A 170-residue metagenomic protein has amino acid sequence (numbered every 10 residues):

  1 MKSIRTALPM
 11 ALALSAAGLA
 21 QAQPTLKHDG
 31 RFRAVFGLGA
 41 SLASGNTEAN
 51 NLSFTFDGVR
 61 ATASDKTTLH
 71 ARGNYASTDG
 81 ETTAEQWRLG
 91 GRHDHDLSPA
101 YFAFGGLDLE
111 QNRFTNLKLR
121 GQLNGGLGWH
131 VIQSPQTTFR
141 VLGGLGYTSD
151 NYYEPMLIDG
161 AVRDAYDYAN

Functional and structural regions predicted by a protein language model:
A22-T25, R60-S64, H95-P99, G128-Q133 (+1 more regions): Outer-membrane beta-barrel proteins
K27-L42, D65-L69: Transmembrane beta-strand segments of Gram-negative outer membrane beta-barrel proteins
G30-F32, E48-L52, T83-W87, L119-L123 (+2 more regions): Residues that define the transmembrane beta-barrel architecture of outer-membrane proteins
F32, S64-L69, A100-A103, P135-F139: Repeated loop/turn-to-beta-strand initiation elements of outer-membrane beta-barrel proteins
F36-A40, F54-R60, G91-H95, G125-W129 (+2 more regions): Residues on the lipid-exposed face of transmembrane beta-strands in outer-membrane beta-barrel proteins
A40-S44, R60-T62, G73-S77, L109-R113 (+2 more regions): Transmembrane beta-strands of outer-membrane beta-barrel pores
L42-N50, T78-A84, Q111-L119: Solvent-exposed loop/turn segments connecting transmembrane beta-strands in outer-membrane beta-barrel proteins
Q136-N170: Outer-membrane beta-barrel transmembrane domain signature
